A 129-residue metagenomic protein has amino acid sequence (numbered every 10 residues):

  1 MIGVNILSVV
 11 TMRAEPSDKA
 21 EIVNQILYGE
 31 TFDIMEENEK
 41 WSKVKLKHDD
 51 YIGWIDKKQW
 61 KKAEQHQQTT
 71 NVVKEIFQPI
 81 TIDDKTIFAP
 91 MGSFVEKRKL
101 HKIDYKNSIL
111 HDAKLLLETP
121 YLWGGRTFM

Functional and structural regions predicted by a protein language model:
M1-P16, Q25-I26, M35-N38, K45 (+2 more regions): SH3-family beta-barrel domains
I22: N-terminal charged segments
G29: Basic, ligand-binding patches in group-transfer machinery, especially extracytoplasmic/periplasmic segments
D112-M129: Catalytic cores of peptidoglycan-degrading enzymes
